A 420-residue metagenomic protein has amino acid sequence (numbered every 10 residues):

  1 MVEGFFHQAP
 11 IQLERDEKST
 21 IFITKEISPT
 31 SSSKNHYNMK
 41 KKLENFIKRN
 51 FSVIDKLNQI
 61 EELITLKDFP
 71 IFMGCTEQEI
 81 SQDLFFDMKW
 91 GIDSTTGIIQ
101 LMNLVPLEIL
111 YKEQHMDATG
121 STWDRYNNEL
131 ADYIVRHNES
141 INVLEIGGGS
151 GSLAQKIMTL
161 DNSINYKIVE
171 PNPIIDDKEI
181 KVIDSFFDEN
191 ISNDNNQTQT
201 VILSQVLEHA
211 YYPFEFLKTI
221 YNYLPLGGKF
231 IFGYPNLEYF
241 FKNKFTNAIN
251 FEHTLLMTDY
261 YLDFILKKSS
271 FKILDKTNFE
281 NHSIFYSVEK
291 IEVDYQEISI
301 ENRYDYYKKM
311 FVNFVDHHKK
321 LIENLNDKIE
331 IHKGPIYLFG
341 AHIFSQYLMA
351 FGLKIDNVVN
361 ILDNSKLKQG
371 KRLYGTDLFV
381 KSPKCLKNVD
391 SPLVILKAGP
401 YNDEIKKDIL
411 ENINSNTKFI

Functional and structural regions predicted by a protein language model:
M1-H7, Q12-M73, I220-P225, D316 (+4 more regions): Non-catalytic N-terminal targeting/anchoring module and adjacent flexible stem/linker that precedes the structured
K40-T122, T277: N-terminal juxtadomain amphipathic helix that follows a signal peptide/anchor or precedes a small N-terminal auxiliary
Q82, T246-Y260: Acceptor-substrate binding/catalytic loop of class I
L84-D87, I92, G97-I174, D184 (+2 more regions): Extended interfacial segments that mediate partner engagement and assembly in macromolecular machines
D87-W90, H282-Y286: Short hydrophobic/aromatic beta-strand or adjacent loop that forms the aromatic wall/cage of a ligand/substrate-binding
D132-N243, L256-F271, Y347, I361-K368 (+3 more regions): Conserved SAM-binding loop
Y133-I134, K156, Y286-I420: Hydrophobic, well-ordered beta-alpha structural blocks that scaffold small-molecule cofactor pockets
D275-H282, E292: Terminal amphipathic helices with adjacent charged low-complexity linkers/tails
